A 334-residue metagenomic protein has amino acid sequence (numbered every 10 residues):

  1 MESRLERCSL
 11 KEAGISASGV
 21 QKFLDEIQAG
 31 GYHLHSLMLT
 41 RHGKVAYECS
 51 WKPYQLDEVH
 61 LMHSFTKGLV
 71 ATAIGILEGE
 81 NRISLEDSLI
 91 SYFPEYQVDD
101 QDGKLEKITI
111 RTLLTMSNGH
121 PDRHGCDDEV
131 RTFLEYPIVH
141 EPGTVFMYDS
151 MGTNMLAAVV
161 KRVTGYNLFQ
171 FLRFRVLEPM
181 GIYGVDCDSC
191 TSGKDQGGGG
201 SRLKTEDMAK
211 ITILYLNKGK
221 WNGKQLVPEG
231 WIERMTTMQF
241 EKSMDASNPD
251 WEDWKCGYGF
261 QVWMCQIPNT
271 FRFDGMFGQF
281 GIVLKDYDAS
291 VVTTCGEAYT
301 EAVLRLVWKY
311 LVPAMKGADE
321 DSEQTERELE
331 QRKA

Functional and structural regions predicted by a protein language model:
G19-Q55, G281-I282, D288-V292: A short, well-structured edge-of-sheet supersecondary motif
Q28-M38, S50-E95, D102, E106-I108 (+1 more regions): Short active-site loop at a secondary-structure junction that contains or immediately precedes the catalytic residue(s)
G43, L61-E86, L113, L156-V160 (+1 more regions): Active-site SXXK
L61, E80-N118, V163-G199, L203: Active-site helix/loop module of the DD-peptidase/beta-lactamase fold, centered on the serine-lysine SxxK catalytic
T115-S189: A small/polar active-site loop signature that marks catalytic segments
M155-V159, G199-K220, Q279-C295: Active-site-proximal alpha-helical segments within enzyme catalytic domains
Y183-D186, T236-S290: Active-site Gly/Thr loop motif
F273-A334: Structured C-terminal helix/loop/strand segments within mature extracytoplasmic catalytic/sensor domains
